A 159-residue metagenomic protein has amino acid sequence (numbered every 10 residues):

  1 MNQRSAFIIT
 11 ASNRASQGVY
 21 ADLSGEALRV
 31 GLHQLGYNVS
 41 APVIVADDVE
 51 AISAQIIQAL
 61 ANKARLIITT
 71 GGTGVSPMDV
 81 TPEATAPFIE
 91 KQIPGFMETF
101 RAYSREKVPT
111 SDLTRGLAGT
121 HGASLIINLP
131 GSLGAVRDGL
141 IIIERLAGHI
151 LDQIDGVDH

Functional and structural regions predicted by a protein language model:
M1-H159: Non-catalytic beta/alpha edge segments that cap or flank active sites
